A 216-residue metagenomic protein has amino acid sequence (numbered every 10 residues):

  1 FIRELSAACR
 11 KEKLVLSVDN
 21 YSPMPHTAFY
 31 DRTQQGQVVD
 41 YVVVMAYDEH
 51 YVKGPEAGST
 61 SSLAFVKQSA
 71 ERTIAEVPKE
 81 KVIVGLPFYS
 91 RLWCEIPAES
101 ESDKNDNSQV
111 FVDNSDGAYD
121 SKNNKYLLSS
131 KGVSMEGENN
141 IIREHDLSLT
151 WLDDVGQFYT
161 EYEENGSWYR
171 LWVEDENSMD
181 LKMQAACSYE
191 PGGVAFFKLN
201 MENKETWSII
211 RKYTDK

Functional and structural regions predicted by a protein language model:
F1-S62: Chitinase-like catalytic core of GlcNAc-active glycosidases
I2-S6, R32, V66-I74, M183 (+1 more regions): Generic structural signal for well-ordered alpha-helices, preferentially at hydrophobic/aromatic core positions
L5, V42, V84, A186 (+1 more regions): Conserved, mostly hydrophobic/aromatic
D19-P23, V44-E49, G85-R91, V173-E176 (+1 more regions): Active-site-proximal beta-strand/loop segments in catalytic clefts of secreted hydrolases
Y41-V44, H50, Q68-A98: Active-site region of glycoside hydrolase catalytic domains
G54-T60, W168-W172, F196: Second-shell loop/turn segments in exported
F88-Q184, T214: Glycan-binding loop/region signatures in secreted carbohydrate-active enzymes
D175-K216: Acidic/aromatic/glycine-rich contiguous surface patches that form carbohydrate-binding/processing clefts and analogous
